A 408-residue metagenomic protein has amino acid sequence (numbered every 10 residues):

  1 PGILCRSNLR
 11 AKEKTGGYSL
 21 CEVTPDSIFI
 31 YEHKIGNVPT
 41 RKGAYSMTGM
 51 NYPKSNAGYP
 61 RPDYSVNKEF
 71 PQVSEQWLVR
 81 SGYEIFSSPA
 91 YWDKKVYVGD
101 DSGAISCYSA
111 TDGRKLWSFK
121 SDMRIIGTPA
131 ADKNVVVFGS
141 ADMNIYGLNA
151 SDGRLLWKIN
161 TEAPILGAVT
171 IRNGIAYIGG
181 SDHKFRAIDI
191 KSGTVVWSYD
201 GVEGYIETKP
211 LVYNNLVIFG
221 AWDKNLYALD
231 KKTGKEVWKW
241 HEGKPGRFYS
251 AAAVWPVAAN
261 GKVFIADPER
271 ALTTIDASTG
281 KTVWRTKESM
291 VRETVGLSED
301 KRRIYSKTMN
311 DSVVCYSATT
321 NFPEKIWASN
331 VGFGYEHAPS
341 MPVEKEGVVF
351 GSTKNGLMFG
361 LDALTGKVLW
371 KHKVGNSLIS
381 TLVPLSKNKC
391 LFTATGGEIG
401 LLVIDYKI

Functional and structural regions predicted by a protein language model:
P1-G58: Binuclear metal-dependent phosphoesterase catalytic core
T24, S109-G113, N149-D152, D189-G193 (+5 more regions): Short loop/turn segments that connect beta-strands within beta-propeller blades
N51-S74: Blade/loop signatures of beta-propeller domains
F70-A90, L116-D132, L155-R172, S181 (+7 more regions): Extracytoplasmic beta-rich repeat domains
G99, G139, G179, G220 (+4 more regions): Residue-level marker for isolated small/hydroxyl-bearing positions within beta-strands of beta-sheet-rich domains
S102-A104, D142-N144, D182-K184, K224 (+4 more regions): Short coil/turn segments within WD40 beta-propeller repeats
